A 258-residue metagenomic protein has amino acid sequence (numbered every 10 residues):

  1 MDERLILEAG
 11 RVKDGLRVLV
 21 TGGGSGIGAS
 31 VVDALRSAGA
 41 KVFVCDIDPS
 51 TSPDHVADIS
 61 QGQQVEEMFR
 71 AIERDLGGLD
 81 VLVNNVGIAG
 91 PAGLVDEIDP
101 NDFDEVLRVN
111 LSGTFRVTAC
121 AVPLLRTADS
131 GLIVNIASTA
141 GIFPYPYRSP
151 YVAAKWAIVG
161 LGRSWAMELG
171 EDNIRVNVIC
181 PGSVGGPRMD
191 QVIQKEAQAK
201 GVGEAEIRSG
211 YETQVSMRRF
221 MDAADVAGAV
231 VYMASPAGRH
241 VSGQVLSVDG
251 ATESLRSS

Functional and structural regions predicted by a protein language model:
D2-E3, V178, G186, V202-A237 (+2 more regions): C-terminal helical subdomain
D2-V12, A89-A92, F143, R219 (+2 more regions): Short C-terminal tail/terminal secondary-structure segment of NAD(P)H-dependent dehydrogenase/reductase domains
A57-E67, P100: The beta1-alpha1 cofactor-binding region of Rossmann-like NAD(H)/NADP(H)-dependent oxidoreductases
G93-V95, D99-L107, Y211: Substrate-binding pocket helix/loop in short-chain dehydrogenase/reductase
T118, A154, G162: Active-site helix of classical SDR
S138: Residue(s) in the substrate-gating loop at a strand-loop-helix junction that position the organic substrate next
G170, R175, V241-G243: Short, small/polar-rich loop/turn modules that mediate ligand/substrate recognition or access, typified
